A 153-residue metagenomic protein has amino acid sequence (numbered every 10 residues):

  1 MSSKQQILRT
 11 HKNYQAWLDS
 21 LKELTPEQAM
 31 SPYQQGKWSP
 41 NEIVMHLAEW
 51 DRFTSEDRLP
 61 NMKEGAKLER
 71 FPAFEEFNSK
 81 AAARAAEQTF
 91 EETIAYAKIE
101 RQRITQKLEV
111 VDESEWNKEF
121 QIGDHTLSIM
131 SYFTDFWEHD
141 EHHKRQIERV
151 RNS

Functional and structural regions predicted by a protein language model:
M1-A16: Extreme N-terminal tail/first-helix region
S3, A83-E87, H125-I129: A short, mixed-charge helix-start or loop-turn motif at secondary-structure junctions
S3-Q6, T93, Y132: Residue-level preference for long, well-ordered alpha-helices that form the structural scaffold of enzyme catalytic
L8, M30-E76, K118-S153: Short, contiguous alpha-helical
R9, N13, N78-W116: Acidic/histidine-rich alpha-helical segments that form the ligand environment of transition-metal centers
H11, Q15, E23, E27-Q28 (+1 more regions): An N-terminal domain-cap segment
Y14-K22, R52-L59, K98-D112, E141-K144 (+1 more regions): Structural signal for well-ordered, non-membrane alpha-helices
E23-E27, E76, S114-W116: Short alpha-helical hairpin
